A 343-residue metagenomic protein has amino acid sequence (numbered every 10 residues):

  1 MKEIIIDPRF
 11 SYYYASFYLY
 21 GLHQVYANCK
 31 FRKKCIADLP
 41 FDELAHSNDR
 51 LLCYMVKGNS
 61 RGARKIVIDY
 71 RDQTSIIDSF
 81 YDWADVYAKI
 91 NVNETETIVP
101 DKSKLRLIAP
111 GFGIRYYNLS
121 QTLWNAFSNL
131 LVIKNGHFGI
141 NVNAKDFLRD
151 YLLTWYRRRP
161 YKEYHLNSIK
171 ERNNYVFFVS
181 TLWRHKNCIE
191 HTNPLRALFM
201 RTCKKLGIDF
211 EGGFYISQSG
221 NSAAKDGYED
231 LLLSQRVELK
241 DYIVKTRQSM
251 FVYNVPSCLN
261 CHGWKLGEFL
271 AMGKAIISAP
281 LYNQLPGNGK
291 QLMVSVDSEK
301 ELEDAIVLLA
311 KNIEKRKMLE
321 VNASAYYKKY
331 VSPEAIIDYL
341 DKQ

Functional and structural regions predicted by a protein language model:
K2-M55, N59-N260, P280-G287: Nucleotide-sugar donor-binding catalytic core of glycosyltransferases
G227-L233, L239-Q343: Catalytic binding pocket for nucleotide-activated donors in carbohydrate/polymer assembly enzymes
